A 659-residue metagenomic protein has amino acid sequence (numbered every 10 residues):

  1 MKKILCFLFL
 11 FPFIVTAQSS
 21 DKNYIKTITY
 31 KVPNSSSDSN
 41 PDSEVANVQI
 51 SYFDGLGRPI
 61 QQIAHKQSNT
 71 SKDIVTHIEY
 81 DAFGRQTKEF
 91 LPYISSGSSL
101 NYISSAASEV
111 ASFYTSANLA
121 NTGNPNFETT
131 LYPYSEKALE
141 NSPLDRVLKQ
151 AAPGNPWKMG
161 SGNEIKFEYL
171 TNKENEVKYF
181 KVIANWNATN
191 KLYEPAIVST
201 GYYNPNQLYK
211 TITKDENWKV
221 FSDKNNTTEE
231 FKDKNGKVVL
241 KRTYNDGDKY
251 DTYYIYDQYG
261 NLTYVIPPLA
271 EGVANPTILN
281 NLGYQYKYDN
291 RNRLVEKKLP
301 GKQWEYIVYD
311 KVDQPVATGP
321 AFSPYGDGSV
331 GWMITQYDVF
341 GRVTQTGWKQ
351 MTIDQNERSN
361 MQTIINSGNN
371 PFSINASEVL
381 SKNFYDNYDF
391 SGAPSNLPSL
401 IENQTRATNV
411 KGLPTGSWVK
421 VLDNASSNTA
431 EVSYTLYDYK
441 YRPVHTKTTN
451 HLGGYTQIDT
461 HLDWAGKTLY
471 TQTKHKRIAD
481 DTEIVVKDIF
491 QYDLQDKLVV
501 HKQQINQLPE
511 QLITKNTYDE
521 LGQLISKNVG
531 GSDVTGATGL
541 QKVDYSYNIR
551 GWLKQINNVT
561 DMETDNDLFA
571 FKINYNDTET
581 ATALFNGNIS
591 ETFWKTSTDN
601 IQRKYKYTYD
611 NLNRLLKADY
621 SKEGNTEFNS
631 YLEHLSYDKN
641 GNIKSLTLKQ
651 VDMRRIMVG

Functional and structural regions predicted by a protein language model:
I4, A17-G659: Beta-strand elements of repeat-based all-beta scaffolds
I4-F13: Sec-dependent N-terminal signal peptides
